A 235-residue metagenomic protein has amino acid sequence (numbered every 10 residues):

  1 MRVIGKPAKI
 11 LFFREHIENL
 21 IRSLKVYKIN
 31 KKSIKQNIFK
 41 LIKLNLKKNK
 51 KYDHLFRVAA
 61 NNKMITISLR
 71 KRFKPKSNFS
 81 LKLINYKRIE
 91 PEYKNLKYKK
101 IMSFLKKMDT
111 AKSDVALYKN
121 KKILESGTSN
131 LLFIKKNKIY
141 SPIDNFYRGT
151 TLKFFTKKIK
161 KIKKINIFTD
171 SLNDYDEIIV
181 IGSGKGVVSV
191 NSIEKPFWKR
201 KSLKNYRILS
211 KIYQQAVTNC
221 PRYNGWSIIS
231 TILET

Functional and structural regions predicted by a protein language model:
M1-L44, N61-T235: Helix-start/capping segments and mature chain N-termini
K48-R57: Short secondary-structure capping/junction motifs at helix and strand boundaries
